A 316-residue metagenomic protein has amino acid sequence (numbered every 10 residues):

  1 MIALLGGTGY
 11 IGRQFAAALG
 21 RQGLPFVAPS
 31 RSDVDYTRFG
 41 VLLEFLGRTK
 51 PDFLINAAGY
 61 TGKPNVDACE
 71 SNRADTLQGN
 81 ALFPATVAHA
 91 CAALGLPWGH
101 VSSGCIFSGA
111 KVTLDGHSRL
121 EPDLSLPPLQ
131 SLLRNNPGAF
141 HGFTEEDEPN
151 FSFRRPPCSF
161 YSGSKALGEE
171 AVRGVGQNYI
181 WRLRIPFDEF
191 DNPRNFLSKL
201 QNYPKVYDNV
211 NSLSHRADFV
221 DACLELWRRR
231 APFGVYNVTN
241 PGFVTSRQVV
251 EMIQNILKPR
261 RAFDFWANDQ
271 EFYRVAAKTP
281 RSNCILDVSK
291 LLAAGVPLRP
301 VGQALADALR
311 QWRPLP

Functional and structural regions predicted by a protein language model:
M1-Q22: N-terminal Rossmann NAD(P)H-binding glycine-rich loop of SDR-like oxidoreductase domains
L5, D52-A58, H100, N237: Rossmann-fold scaffold of SDR-type NAD(P)-dependent oxidoreductases
Q14, A222-E225, R229-K278, S282 (+2 more regions): Mid/C-terminal beta-alpha module of Rossmann-like enzyme folds, strongest in SDR-family dehydrogenases/epimerases
G20, L24-E44: Adenosine-cofactor binding site in Rossmann-like domains, unifying the SAM/SAH pocket of S-adenosylmethionine-dependent
F39-G79, A92: NAD(P)H-binding glycine-rich loop region in Rossmannoid oxidoreductase-like domains and their noncatalytic homologs
S71-Q78, L82-F83, C105-W181, D188: Catalytic helix-loop patch of NAD(P)-dependent Rossmann-fold dehydrogenases
C158, E170-D218, E225: NAD(P)-dependent short-chain dehydrogenase/reductase
